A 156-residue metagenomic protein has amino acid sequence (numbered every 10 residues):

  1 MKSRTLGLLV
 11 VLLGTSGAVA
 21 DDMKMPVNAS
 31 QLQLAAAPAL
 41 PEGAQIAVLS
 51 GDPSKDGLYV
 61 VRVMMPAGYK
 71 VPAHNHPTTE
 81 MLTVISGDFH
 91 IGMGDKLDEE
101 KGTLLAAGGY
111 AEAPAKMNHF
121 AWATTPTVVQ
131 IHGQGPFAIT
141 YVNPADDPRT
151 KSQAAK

Functional and structural regions predicted by a protein language model:
M1-G7: Bacterial N-terminal signal peptides that target proteins for export
T15-S16: N-terminal signal peptide c-region/cleavage motif recognized by signal peptidases
V19-Y59, P144-K156: A short, N-terminal "cap"/entry segment at the start of jelly-roll beta-barrel domains of the cupin/DSBH fold
K24-P26, E100, F120-K156: Double-stranded beta-helix
D52-S54, F89, D95-K116: Short acidic-glycine-tyrosine-enriched beta hairpin
Y59-H76, L104-Y110, A115: Conserved short histidine dyad/triad with adjacent acidic residue
P66-Y69, H76-K96: Glycine- and acidic-residue-biased ligand/ion/polar-headgroup-sensing regions
V71-A73, I91-G92, A113-P114, N118-T124: Short beta-strand His + acidic residue motifs that chelate non-heme Fe in jelly-roll/DSBH and cupin folds
